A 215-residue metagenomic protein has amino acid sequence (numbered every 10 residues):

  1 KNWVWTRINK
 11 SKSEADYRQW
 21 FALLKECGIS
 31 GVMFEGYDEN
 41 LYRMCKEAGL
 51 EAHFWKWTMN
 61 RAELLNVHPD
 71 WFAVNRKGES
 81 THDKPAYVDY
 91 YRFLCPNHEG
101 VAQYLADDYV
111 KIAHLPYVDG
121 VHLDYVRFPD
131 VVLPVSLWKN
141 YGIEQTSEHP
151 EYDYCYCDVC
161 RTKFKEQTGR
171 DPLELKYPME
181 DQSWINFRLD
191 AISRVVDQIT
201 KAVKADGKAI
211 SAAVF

Functional and structural regions predicted by a protein language model:
K1-W20: Boundary/entry segment of secreted carbohydrate-active catalytic domains
N2-T6, V32-F34, A52-K56, V121-D124 (+1 more regions): Hydrophobic faces of well-ordered beta-strands that scaffold small-molecule active sites in alpha/beta enzyme cores
W5-S11, G28-E35, Y87-Y104, P178-S193: The substrate-binding groove and active-site-proximal loops of carbohydrate-active enzymes, especially glycoside
R7-N9, Y37, W57-M59, V126-F128 (+1 more regions): Active-site beta-loop-alpha junctions enriched in small/polar residues
E14-N40, L115-V118: Catalytic domains of carbohydrate-active enzymes, especially glycoside hydrolases
H53, H122, V126, P178-F215: Aromatic-lined carbohydrate-recognition surfaces of secreted/lumenal glycan-active proteins
H53-P116, L133: Active-site-adjacent "subsite" loops/lids of carbohydrate-active enzymes
H122-E180: Active-site-proximal loop/short-helix segments that contain or immediately flank catalytic acid/base residue(s)
